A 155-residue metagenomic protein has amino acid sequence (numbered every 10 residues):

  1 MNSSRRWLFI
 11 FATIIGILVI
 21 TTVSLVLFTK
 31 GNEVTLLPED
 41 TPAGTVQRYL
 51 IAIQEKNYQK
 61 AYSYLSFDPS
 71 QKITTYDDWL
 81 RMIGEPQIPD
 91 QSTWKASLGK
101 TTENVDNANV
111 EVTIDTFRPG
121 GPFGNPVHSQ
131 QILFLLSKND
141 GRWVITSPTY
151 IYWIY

Functional and structural regions predicted by a protein language model:
M1-S4, P42, D77-W79, Y155: N-terminal secretory/membrane-targeting helices
N2-E55: Short, low-complexity N-terminal intrinsically disordered segments enriched in polar/charged residues
F9-T22, K60-Q71, Y150-I151: Short, charge-rich amphipathic segments
V34-T41, L50-Q54, S70-T74, T102 (+2 more regions): Extracytoplasmic/periplasmic, Sec-exported soluble proteins
T45, K95, H128-Q130: Residues that act as N-cap/strand-start positions at coil-to-secondary-structure junctions
R48, Y58-R118: Short solvent-exposed beta->alpha transition segments
T102-Y155: Exposed beta-sheet edge and beta->alpha loop/turn motif
